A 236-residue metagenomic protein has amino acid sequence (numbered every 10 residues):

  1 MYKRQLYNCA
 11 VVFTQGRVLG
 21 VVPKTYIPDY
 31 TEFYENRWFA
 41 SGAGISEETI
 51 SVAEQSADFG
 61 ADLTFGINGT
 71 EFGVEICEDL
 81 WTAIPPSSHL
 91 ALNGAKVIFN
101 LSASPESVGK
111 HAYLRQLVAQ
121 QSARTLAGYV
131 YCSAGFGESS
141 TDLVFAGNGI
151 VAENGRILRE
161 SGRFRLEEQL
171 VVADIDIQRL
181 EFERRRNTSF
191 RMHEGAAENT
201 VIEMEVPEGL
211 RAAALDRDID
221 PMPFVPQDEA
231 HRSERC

Functional and structural regions predicted by a protein language model:
K3-C236: Enzyme catalytic cores with a strong preference for nitrogen-chemistry domains
